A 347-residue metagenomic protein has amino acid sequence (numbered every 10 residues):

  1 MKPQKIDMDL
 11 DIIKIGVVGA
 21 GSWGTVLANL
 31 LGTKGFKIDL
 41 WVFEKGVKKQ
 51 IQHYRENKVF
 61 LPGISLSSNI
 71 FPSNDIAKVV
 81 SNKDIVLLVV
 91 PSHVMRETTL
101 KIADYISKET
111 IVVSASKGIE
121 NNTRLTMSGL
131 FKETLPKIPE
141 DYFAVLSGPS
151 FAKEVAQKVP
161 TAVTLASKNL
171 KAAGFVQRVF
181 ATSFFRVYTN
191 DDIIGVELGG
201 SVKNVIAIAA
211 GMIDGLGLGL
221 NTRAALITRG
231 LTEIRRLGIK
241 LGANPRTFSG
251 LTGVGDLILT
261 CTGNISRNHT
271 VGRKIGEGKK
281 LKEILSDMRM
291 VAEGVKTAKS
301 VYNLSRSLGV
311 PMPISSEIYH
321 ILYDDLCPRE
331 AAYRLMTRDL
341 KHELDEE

Functional and structural regions predicted by a protein language model:
K2-I64, F71-N74, K101: NAD(P)+-binding Rossmann beta1-loop-alpha1 motif at the extreme N-terminus of oxidoreductases
D11-I13, T110, T161: Nucleotide donor/acceptor-binding cores
G21, T25, K45, S73 (+19 more regions): Electropositive phosphate-/nucleotide-binding environments in soluble metabolic enzymes
L66, P72-S81, I85-K158, V176: Rossmann-like NAD(P)(H) cofactor-binding subdomain of soluble oxidoreductases
I119-G219: Rossmann-fold dinucleotide-binding core
V159-V163, G174, I194-I239, G250-T270: Active-site-proximal catalytic alpha-helix in oxidoreductases
A210-D214, I239-S249, G253-E347: NAD(P)-dependent Rossmann-like dehydrogenase/reductase catalytic/cofactor-binding core
